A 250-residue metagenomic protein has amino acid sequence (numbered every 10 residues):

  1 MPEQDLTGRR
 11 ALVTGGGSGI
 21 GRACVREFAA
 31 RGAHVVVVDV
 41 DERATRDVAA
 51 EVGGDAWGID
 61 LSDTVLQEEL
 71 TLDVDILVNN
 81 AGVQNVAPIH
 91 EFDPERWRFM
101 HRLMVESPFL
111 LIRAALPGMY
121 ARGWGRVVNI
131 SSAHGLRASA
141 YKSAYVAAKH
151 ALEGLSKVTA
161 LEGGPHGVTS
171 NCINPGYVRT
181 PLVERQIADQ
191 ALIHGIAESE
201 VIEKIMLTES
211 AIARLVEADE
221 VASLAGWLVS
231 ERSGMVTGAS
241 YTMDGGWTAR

Functional and structural regions predicted by a protein language model:
R10, G17-S18: Conserved glycine-rich cofactor-binding loop
P88-I89, R96-H101, V127, M206: Substrate-binding pocket helix/loop in short-chain dehydrogenase/reductase
H90, R137-A144, P165-H166, A213 (+1 more regions): Active-site loop immediately N-terminal to the catalytic Tyr-X3-Lys motif of short-chain dehydrogenase/reductase
F109-I112, L116, W124, I212-M243 (+1 more regions): C-terminal substrate-recognition "lid" of short-chain dehydrogenase/reductases
I112, A148, S156: Active-site helix of classical SDR
S132: Residue(s) in the substrate-gating loop at a strand-loop-helix junction that position the organic substrate next
G164, T169, V236-G238: Short, small/polar-rich loop/turn modules that mediate ligand/substrate recognition or access, typified
